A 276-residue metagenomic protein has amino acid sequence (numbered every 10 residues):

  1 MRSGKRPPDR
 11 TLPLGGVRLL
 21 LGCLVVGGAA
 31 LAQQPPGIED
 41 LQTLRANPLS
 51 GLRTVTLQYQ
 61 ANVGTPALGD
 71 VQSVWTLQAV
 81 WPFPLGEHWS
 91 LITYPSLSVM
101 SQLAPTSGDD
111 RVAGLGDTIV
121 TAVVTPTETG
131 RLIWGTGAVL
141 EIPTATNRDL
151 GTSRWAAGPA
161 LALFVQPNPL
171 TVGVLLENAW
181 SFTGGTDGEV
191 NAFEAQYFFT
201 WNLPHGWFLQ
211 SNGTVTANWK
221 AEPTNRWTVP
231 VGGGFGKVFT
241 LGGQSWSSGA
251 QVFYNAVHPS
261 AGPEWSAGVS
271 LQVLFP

Functional and structural regions predicted by a protein language model:
M1-Q42: Cleavable N-terminal export/targeting peptides
Q33-P276: Transmembrane beta-barrel domains of Gram-negative outer membranes and organellar outer membranes
